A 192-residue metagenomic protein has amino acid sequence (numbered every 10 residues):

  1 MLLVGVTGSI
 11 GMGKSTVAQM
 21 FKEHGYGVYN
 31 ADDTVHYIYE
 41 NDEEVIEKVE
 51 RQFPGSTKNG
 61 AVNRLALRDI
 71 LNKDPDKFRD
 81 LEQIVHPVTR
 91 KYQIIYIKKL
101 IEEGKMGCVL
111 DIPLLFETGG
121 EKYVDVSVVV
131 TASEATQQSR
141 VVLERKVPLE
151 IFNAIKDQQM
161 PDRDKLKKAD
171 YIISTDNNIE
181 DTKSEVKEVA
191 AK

Functional and structural regions predicted by a protein language model:
V6: Hydrophobic anchor at the beta1->P-loop junction of P-loop NTPases
S9: P-loop (Walker A) phosphate-binding loop of NTP-binding proteins
M12: ATP-binding Walker
S15: Walker A/P-loop
D33-K105: ATP-dependent small-molecule kinase phosphotransfer cores that center on conserved nucleotide phosphate-binding segments
Q93, K122-Y123, L143, V147-K192: Small-molecule kinase domains that catalyze NTP-dependent phosphoryl transfer to phosphate-bearing small molecules
I94-E102, G107-E144: ATP-dependent NMP and nucleoside kinases share a basic, alpha-helical "lid"
